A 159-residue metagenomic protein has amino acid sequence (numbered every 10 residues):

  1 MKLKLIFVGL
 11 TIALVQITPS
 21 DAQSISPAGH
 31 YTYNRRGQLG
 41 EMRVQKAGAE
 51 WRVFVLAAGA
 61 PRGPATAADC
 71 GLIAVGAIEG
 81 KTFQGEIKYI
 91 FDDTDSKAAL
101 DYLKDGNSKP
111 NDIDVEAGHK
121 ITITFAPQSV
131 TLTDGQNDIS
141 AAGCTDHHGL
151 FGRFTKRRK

Functional and structural regions predicted by a protein language model:
M1-K2: N-terminal secretory signal peptides that target proteins for export/translocation
L5-L14: Sec-dependent N-terminal signal peptides
Q16, G63-P64, N137-D138: Processing junctions and N-termini across compartments
I17-A22: Sec/Tat signal peptide C-region and signal peptidase I cleavage site
S24-E116, A142-R158: Central antiparallel beta-sheet cores of small beta-barrel/beta-sandwich binding domains
G29, V53, I123, L132-D134: Conserved glycine-centered beta-strand/turn positions repeated across beta-sheet architectures
S129-A142: Low-complexity, intrinsically disordered Gly/Pro/Thr-rich segments
